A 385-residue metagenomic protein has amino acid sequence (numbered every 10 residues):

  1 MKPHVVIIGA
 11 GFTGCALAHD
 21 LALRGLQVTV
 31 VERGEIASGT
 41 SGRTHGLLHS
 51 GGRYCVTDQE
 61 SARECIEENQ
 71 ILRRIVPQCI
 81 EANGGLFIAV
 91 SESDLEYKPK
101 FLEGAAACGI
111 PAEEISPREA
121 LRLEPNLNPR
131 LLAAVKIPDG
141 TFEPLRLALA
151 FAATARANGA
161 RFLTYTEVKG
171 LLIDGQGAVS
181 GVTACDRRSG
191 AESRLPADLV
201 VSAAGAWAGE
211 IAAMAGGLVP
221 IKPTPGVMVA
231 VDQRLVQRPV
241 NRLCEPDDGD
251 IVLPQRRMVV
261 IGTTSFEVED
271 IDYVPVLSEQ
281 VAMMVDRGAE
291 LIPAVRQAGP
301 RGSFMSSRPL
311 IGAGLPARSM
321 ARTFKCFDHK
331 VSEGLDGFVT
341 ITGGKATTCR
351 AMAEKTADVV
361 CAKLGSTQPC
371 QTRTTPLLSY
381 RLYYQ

Functional and structural regions predicted by a protein language model:
P3, S189-L199: Core beta-strand elements of the Rossmann-like FAD/NAD(P) dinucleotide-binding domain in flavoenzyme oxidoreductases
P3-T29: N-terminal Rossmann-like FAD-binding beta1-loop-alpha1 element of flavoenzymes
I8, L195-G205: Short hydrophobic core segments
A22-G42: Glycine-rich FAD pyrophosphate-binding loop
H45-L123, Y384: Dinucleotide-binding Rossmann-like beta1-alpha1 core, especially the glycine-rich loop that anchors the ADP
I88-N158, L163-T164, G170-A178, R256 (+2 more regions): Flavin (FAD/FMN) cofactor-binding and adjacent substrate-gating region of FAD-dependent oxidoreductase domains
S202-G216: Flavin (primarily FAD) binding-site architecture
P220-V227, L235, L243-V260, E267-Q385: C-terminal catalytic lobe of FAD-dependent flavoproteins
